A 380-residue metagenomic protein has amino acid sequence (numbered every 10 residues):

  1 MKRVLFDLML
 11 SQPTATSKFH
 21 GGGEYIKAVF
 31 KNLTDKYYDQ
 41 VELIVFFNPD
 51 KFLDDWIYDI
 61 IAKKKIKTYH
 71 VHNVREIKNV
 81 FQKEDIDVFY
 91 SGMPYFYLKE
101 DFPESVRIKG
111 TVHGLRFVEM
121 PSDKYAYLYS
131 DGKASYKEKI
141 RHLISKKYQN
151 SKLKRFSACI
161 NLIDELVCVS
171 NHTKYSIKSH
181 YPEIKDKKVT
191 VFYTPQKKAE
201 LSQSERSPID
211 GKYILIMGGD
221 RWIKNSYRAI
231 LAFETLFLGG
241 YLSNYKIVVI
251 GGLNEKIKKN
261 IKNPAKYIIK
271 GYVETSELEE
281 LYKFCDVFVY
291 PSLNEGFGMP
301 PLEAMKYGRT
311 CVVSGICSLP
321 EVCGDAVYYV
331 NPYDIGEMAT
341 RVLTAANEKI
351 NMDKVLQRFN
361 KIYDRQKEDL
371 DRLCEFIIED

Functional and structural regions predicted by a protein language model:
M1-D380: Carbohydrate transferase catalytic cores enriched for Leloir-type hexosyltransferases
